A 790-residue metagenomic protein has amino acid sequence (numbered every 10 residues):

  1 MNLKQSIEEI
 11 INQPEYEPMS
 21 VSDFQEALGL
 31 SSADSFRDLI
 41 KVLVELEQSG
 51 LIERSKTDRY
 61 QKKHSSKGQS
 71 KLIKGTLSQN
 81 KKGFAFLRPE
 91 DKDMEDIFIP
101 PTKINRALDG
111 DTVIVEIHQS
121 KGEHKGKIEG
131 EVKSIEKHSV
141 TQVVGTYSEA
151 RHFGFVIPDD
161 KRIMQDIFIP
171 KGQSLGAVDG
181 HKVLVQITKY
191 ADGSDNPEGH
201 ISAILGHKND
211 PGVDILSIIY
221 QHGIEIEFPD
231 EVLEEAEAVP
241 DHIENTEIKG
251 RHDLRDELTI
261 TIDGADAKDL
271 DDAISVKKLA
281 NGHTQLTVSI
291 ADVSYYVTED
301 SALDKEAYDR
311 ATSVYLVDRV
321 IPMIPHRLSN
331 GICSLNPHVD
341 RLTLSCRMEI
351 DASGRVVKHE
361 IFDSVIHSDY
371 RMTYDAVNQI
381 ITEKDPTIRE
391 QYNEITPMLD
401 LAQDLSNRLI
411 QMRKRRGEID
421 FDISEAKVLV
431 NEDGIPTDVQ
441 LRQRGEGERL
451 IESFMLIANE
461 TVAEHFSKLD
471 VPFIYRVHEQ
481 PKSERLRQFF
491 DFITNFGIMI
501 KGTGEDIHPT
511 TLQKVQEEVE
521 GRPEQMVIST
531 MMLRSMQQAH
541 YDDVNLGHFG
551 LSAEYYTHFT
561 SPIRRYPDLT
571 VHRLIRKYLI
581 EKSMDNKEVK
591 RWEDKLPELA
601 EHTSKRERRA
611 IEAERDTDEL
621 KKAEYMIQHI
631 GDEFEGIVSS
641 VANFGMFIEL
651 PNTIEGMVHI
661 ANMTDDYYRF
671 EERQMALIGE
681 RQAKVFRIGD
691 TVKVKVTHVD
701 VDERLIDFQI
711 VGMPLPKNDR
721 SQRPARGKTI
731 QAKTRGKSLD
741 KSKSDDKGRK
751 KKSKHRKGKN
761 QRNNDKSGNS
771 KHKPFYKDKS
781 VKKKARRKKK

Functional and structural regions predicted by a protein language model:
M1-T287, S294-D340, R371, N378 (+3 more regions): Charge-lined substrate channels and their catalytic hotspots, especially those that engage the 3′ end of RNA
E26, Y190-A191, S217-I224, E231-L650 (+4 more regions): Electropositive polyanion-binding surfaces
F86-E90, F98, F155-D160, F647-P651 (+2 more regions): Short, acidic/hydrophobic/Gly-rich beta-strand patch recurrent on exposed beta strands that often constitutes part
D91-D93, K103-R106, A642-I654, D702: Basic/aromatic-rich interaction segments and small domains that mediate binding to polyanionic partners
M94-P100, I163-I169, I654-F670, N718-R720: A short macromolecule-binding patch
D111, H659-D702, I706, R723: Intrinsically disordered, low-complexity linker and terminal regions at domain boundaries
